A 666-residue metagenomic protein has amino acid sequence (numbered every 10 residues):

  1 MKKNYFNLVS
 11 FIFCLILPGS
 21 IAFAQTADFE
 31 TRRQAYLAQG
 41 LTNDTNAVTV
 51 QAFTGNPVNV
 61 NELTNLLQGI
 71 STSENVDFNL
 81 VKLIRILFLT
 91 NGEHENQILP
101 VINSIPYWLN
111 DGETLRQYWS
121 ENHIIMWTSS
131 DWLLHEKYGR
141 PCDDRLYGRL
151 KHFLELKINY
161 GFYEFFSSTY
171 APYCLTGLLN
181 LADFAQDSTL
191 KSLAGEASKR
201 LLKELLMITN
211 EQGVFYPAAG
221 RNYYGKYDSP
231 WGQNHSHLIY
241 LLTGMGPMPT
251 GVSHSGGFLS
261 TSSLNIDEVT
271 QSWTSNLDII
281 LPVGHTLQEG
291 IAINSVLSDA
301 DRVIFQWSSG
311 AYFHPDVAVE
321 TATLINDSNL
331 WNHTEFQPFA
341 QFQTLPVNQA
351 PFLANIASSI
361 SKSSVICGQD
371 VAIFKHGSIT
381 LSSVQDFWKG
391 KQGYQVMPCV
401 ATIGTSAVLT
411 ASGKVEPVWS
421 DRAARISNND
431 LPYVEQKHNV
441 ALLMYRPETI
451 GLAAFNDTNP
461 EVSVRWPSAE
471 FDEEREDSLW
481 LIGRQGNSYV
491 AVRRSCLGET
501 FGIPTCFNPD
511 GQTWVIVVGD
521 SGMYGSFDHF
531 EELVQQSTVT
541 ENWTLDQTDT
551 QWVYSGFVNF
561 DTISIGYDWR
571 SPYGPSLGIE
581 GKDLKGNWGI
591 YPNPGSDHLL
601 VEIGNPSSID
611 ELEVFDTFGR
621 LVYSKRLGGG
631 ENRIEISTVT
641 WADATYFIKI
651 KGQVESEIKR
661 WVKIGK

Functional and structural regions predicted by a protein language model:
M1-S10: Bacterial N-terminal signal peptides that target proteins for export
V9-S20: Bacterial N-terminal signal peptides
P18-F23, K582-K666: C-terminal outer-membrane/trafficking sorting elements
A24-M126, S130, C142-L150, I158 (+1 more regions): Ser/Thr/Asn(+Pro)-rich, low-complexity disordered segments
V76-L87, D111-W119, I125, I158-A171 (+1 more regions): Charged/polar, low-hydrophobicity segments characteristic of intrinsically disordered regions and flexible loops
R85-G92, W132-K137, T176-F184: Short glycine/serine- and small hydrophobic-enriched flexible loop segments
D143-I208: Internal, well-ordered domain-core segments that constitute the primary functional module of diverse proteins
S188-L259: Extended amphipathic alpha-helical segments with heptad-repeat/coiled-coil character used for oligomerization, fusion
